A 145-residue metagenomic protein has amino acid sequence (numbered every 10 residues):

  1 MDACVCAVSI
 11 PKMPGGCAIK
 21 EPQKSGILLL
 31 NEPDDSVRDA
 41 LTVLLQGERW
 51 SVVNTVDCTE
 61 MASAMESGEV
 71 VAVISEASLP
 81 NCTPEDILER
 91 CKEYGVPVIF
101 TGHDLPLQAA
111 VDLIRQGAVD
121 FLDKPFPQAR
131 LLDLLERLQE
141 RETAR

Functional and structural regions predicted by a protein language model:
D34-T59: Two-component/phosphorelay signaling modules centered on CheY-like receiver
R38, V71-Y94, G102-A109: Conserved phosphotransfer microenvironments
V43-L45, A64, D112: Alpha-helical interaction/dimerization surfaces of two-component signaling modules
N54-A72, L79-P80: Acidic, metal-coordinating helix/loop segments flanking the phosphotransfer/catalytic sites of two-component signaling
Q108, F126-L135: C-terminal output helix
E136-R145: The C-terminal output helix
